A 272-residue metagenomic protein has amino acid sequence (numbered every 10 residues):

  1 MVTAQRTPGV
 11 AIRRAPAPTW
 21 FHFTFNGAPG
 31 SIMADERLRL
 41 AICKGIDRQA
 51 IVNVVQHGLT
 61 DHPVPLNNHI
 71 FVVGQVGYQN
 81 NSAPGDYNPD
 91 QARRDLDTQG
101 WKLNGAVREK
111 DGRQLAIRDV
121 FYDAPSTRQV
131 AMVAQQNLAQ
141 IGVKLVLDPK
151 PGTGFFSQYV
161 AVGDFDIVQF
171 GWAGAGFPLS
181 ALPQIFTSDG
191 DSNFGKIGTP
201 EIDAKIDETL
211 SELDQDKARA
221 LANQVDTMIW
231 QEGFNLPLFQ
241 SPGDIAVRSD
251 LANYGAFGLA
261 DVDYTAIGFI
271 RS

Functional and structural regions predicted by a protein language model:
M1, R48, F71, F170-A175: Beta->alpha turn/N-cap motifs
A4-P16, T24-E36, Q75-R94, N104-L115 (+3 more regions): Short, solvent-exposed loop/beta-turn-alpha elements that line the ligand-binding surface or hinge of extracytoplasmic
Q5-P8, R14, G27-P29, G45-A50 (+8 more regions): Sec/Tat-exported extracytoplasmic proteins
I12-R14, F21-T24, K44-G45, V52-V54 (+4 more regions): Structural recognition of the beta-strand scaffold that forms the well-ordered cores of secreted hydrolase catalytic
A34-Q136, Q224, R271: Append "and occasionally in soluble cytosolic enzymes with long acidic Gly/Pro-rich linkers
N53, Q99-Y122, V168-G171, L213-S249: Bilobed periplasmic-binding protein-like "clamshell/Venus-flytrap" ligand-binding domains
Q136-T187, S192, L221-N223: Periplasmic binding protein-like
